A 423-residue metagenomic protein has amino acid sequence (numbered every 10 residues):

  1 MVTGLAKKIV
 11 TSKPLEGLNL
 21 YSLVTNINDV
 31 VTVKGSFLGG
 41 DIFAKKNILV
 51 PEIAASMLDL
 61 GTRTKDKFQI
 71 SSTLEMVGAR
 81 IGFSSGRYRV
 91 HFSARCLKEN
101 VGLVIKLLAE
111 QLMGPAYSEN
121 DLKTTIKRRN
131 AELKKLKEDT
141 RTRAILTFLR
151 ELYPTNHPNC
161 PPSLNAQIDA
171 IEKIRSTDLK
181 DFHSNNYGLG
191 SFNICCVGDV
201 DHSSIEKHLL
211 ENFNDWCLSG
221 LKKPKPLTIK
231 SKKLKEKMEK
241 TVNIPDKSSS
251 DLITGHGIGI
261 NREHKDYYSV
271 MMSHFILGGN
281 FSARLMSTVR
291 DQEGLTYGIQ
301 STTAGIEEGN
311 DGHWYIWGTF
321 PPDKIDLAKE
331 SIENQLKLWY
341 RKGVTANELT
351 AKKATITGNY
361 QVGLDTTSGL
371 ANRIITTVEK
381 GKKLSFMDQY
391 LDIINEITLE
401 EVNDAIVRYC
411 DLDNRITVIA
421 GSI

Functional and structural regions predicted by a protein language model:
M1-E16: Beta-lactamase-like hydrolase cores
M1-G4, P154-P162, G188-N261, I419-I423: An aromatic/glycine/proline-enriched structural segment found at the starts of mature extracellular/organellar domains
L18-D41, I48, L221-A283, I419: His/Glu-based metal-binding/catalytic segments typifying zinc-dependent metallopeptidases
Y21-L23, N28-S56, D66-M113, T142-D169 (+5 more regions): M16 family metallopeptidases and their MPP-like homologs
S85-A94, N120-A131: Short, glycine/charge-rich beta-strand/loop segments that flank catalytic centers and engage negatively charged groups
C96, R129-L136, I229-N243, T355-G363: Short, conserved secondary-structure transition motifs
L399-V407: Low-complexity, intrinsically disordered Gly/Pro/Thr-rich segments
